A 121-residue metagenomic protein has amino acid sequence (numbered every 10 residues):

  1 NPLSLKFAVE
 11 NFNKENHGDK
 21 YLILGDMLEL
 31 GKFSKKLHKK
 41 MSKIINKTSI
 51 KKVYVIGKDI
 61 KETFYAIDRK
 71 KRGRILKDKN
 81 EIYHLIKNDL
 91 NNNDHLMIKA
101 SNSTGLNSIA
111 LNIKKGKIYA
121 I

Functional and structural regions predicted by a protein language model:
N1-I121: ATP-dependent carboxylate-amine ligase
